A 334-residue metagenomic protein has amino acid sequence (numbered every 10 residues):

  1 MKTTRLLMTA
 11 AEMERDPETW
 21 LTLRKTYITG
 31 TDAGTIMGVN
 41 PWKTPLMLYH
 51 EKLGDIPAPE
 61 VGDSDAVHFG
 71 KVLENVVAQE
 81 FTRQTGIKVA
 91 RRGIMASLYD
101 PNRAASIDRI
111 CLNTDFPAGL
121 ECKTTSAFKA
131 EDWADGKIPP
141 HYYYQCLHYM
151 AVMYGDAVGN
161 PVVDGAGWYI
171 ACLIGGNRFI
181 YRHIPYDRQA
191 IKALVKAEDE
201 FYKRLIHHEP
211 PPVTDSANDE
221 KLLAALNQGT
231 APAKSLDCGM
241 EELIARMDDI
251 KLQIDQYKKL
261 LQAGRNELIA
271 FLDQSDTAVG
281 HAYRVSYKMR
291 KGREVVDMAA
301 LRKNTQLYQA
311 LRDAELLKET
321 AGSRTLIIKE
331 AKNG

Functional and structural regions predicted by a protein language model:
M1-G334: Accessory terminal regions of nucleic-acid processing enzymes
